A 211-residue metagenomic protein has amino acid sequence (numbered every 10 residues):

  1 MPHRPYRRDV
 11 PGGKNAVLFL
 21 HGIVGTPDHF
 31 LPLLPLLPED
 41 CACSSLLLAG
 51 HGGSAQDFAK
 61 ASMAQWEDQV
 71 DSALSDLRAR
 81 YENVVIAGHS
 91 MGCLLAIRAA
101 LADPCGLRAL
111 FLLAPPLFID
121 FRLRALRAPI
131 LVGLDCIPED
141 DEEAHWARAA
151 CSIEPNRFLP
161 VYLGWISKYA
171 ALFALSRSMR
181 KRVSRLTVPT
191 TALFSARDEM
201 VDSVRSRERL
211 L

Functional and structural regions predicted by a protein language model:
H3, W165-V183, V188: Active-site nucleophile elbow and catalytic-triad environment of alpha/beta-hydrolase enzymes
V24-L34: The serine-hydrolase catalytic nucleophile loop
L37-D57: Conserved alpha/beta-hydrolase
S54-R80, V85: Catalytic nucleophile-loop/oxyanion-hole region of alpha/beta-hydrolase and closely related hydrolase-like folds
G88-A96: Gly/Ala-rich beta-loop-alpha elbow adjacent to hydrolase catalytic centers
F111-F121: Active-site nucleophile loop of the alpha/beta-hydrolase fold
L186-T187, A192-D198: Short beta-strand/loop motif that positions the catalytic acidic residue of the alpha/beta-hydrolase fold
E199-S206: Conserved alpha/beta-hydrolase "acid-adjacent" motif
